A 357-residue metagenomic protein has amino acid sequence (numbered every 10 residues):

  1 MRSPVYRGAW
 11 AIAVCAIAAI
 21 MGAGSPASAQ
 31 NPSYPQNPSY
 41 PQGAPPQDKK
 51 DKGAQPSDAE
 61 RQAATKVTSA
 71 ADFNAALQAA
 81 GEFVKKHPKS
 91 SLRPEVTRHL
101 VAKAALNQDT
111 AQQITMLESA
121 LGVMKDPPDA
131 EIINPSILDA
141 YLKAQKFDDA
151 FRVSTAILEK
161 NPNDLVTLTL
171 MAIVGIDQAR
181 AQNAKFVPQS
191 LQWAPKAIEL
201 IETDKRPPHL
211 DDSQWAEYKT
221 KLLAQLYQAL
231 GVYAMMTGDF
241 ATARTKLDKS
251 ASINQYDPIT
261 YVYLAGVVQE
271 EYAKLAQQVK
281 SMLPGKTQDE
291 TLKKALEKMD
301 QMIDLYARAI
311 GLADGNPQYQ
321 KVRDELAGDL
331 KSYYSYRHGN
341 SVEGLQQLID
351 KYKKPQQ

Functional and structural regions predicted by a protein language model:
A11-A23: Bacterial N-terminal signal peptides
A27-L100, A104-T115, V123-I132: N-terminal leader/linker segments that initiate helical-solenoid repeat arrays
V67-A70, A104-Q108, K143-Q145, A172 (+7 more regions): Short coil/turn linking the two alpha-helices of tandem helical-hairpin repeats
N74, A111, I132, I173-K221 (+2 more regions): Short coil/linker segments at helix-helix boundaries
K86-P94, G122-I132, A144, E159-V166 (+5 more regions): Short solvent-exposed coil/turn linkers within tandem alpha-helical repeat scaffolds
P94-H99, A130-S136, V166-M171, P208-Q214 (+5 more regions): Alpha-solenoid helical repeat scaffolds
R206-D212, K280-S281, G285-E290, L296 (+1 more regions): Terminal, low-structured helical/coil segments at or just beyond the last alpha-helical repeat
